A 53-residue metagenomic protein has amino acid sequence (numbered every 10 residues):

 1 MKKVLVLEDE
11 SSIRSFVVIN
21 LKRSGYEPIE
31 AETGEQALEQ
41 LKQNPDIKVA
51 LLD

Functional and structural regions predicted by a protein language model:
M1-K3: Phosphate-coordination loops involved in phosphoryl transfer and adenosine-cofactor binding
L5, E30-V49: Acidic, metal-coordinating helix/loop segments flanking the phosphotransfer/catalytic sites of two-component signaling
E8: Conserved acidic carboxylate
S12: Conserved Rossmann-like nucleotide-cofactor binding loop
S15-R23: Charged docking surfaces used in two-component/phosphorelay signaling
Y26: Short phosphate-binding/catalytic loops that engage adenosine nucleotides
D53: Active-site residues of response regulator receiver
